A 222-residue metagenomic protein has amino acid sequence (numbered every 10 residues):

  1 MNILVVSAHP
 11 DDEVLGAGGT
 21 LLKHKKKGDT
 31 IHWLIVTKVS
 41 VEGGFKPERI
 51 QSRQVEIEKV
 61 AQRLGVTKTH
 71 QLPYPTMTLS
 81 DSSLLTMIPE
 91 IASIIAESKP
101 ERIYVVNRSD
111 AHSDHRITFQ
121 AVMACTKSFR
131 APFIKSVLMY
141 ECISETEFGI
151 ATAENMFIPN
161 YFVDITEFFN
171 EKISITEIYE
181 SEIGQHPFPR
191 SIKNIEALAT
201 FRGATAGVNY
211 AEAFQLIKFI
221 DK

Functional and structural regions predicted by a protein language model:
M1-V6, K23, K27, F45-E48 (+3 more regions): Metal-dependent de-N-acetylase/amidase catalytic core
V5-V14: Short, glycine-rich nucleotide/cofactor-binding loops
A8, V36-K38, C142: Cofactor-binding loop segments of dinucleotide-utilizing enzymes, especially the Rossmann-like FAD- and NAD(P)+-binding
V14-L15, S113: Short N-terminal helix/helix-N-cap motif within the alpha/beta-hydrolase-1
L15-L34: Histidine-anchored nucleotide/phosphate-binding helix
G16, S52, T86: Short, conserved clusters of charged catalytic residues that mark active-site and nucleotide-handling motifs
I31, T37-T69: Short, surface-exposed acidic-centric catalytic microdomains
L34, H70-L72, L138: General small-molecule cofactor/ligand-binding pocket signal
